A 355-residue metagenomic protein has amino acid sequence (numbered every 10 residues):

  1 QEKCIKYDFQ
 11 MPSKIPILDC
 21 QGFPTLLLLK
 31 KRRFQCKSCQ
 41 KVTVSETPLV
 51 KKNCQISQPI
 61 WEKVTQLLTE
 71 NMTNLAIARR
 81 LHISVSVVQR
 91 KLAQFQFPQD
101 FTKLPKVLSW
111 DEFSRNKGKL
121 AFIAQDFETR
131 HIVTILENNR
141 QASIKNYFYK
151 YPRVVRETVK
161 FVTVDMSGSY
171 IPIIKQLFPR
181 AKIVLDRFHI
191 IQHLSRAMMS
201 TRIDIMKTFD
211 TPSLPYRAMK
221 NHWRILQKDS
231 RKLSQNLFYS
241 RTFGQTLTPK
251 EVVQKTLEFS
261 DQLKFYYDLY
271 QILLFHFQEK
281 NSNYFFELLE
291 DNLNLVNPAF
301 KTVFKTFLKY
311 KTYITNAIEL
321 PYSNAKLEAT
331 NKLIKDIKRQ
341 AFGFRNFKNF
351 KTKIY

Functional and structural regions predicted by a protein language model:
Q1-K3, K37-S38: Short, cysteine/histidine-rich loop/knuckle motifs that typically chelate Zn2+
E2-Y7, V44: Short functional micro-motifs and their immediate structural scaffolds
K14-K119, V155-V159, P172, I314-T315: Short, positively charged, Gly/Tyr-enriched micro-motifs that form contact patches at catalytic or ligand/partner
P48-Q55, D126-A142: Glycine-rich phosphate-binding "P-loop"
L92, K117-G118, F122, E137 (+4 more regions): Acidic/histidine-rich catalytic cores and adjacent linkers of DNA breakage/strand-transfer/modification proteins
A124-Q125, L177-A181, M198-I203: Short secondary-structure boundary/capping segments
Q141-Y149: Structural motif
I190-T211: Short alpha-helix plus adjacent loop in nuclease-associated cores
